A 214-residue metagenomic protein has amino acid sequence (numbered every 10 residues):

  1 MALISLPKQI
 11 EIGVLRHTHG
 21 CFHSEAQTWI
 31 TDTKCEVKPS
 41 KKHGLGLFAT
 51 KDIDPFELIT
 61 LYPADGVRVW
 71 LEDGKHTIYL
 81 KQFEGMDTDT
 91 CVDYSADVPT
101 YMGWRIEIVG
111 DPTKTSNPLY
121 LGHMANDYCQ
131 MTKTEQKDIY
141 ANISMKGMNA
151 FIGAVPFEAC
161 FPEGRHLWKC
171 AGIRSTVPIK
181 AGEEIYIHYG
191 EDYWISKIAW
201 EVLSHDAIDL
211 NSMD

Functional and structural regions predicted by a protein language model:
L3-E11: Long, compositionally biased stretches enriched for glycine and/or charged residues
L15-S40, Q82-I198: Catalytic core of the SET domain in histone-lysine N-methyltransferases, recognizing conserved active-site
L45-W70, S175-Y189, W194: Conserved SET/PR domain catalytic loop and adjacent active-site segment of histone-lysine N-methyltransferases
T50-D52, E72, L80, V109 (+1 more regions): Residues at secondary-structure transition points
D52, Y62-P63, D73-T77, D138-Y140 (+2 more regions): Surface-exposed beta-strand edges and their flanking turn/coil or helix-capping segments
R68-D93, I195-D214: Short, compositionally biased
